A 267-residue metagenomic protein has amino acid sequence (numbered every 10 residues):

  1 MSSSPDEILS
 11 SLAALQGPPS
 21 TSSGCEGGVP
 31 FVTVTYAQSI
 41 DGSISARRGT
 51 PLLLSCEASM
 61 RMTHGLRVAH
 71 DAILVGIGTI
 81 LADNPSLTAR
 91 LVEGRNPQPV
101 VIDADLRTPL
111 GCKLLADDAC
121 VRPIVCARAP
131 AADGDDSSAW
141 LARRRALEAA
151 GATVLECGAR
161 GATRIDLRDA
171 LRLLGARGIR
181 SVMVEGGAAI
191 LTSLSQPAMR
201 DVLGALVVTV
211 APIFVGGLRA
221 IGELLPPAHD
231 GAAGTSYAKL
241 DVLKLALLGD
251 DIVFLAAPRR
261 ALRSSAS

Functional and structural regions predicted by a protein language model:
M1-S267: Enzymes that bind and transform nitrogen-containing heteroaromatic metabolites
